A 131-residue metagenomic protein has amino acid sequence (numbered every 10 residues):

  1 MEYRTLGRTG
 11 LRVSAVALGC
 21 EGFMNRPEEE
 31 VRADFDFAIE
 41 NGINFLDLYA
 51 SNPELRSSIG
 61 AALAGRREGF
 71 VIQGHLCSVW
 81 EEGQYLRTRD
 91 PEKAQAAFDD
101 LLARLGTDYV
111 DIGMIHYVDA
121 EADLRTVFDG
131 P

Functional and structural regions predicted by a protein language model:
M1-G74: N-terminal binding-site loop/beta-alpha segment at the start of enzyme catalytic domains that lines or forms
G10, R67, W80, L105-Y109: Generic low-complexity, intrinsically disordered sequence content enriched in small uncharged/hydrophobic residues
C20, L48, G83, D99-L102: Generic anion/oxyanion-binding catalytic loop in active/binding sites
E21-M24, G69-L76, A94-L101, D129-P131: Short, Lys/Arg-enriched charge-dense amphipathic segments
R26, R56, E82, A120-D123: Glycine/Thr-rich phosphate-binding loops of Rossmann-like dinucleotide-binding domains
F37, A50, S57-S58, S78 (+3 more regions): A sequence-level detector of short, solvent-exposed, charge-rich linear segments
E40, L86-P131: Glycine/proline-rich, positively charged, aromatic-decorated active-site loop/lid region on the catalytic face
S51, G65-E92, H116-D119: Structural motif corresponding to the early beta-alpha repeats
